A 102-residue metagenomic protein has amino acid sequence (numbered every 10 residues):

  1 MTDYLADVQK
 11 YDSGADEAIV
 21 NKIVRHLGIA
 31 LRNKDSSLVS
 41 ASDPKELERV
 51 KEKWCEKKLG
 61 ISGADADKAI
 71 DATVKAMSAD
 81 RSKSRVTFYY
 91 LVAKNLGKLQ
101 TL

Functional and structural regions predicted by a protein language model:
M1-G60: Core of compact, soluble alpha-helical bundle domains
M1-Y11, S62-A79: Short amphipathic alpha-helical segments and their helix-coil junctions
I19, I23, E46, D65 (+2 more regions): Residue-level detector of well-ordered alpha-helical segments, enriched for hydrophobic/aromatic packing positions
K68-L102: Short, compact, well-ordered microdomains
